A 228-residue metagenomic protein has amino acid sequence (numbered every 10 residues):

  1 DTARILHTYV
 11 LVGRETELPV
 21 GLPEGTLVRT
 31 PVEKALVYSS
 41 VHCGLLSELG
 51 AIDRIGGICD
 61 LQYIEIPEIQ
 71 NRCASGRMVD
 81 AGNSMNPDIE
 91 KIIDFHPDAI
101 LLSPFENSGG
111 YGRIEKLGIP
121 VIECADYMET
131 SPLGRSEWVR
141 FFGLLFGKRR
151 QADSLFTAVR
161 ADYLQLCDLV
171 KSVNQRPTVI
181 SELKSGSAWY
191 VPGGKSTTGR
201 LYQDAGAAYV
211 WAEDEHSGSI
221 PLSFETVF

Functional and structural regions predicted by a protein language model:
A3-I93, A99-E106: A short, structured surface patch at a secondary-structure boundary
L27, S84, E106, L183 (+2 more regions): Short, glycine/acidic-rich beta->alpha junctions
V28, R77, D94, D98-W189 (+2 more regions): Extracytoplasmic substrate-binding proteins
L45, K91, R113, L201 (+1 more regions): Hydrophobic/aromatic ligand-binding patch that stacks against planar heteroaromatic rings of cofactors or nucleotides
L46-G50, Y111-R113, P192-K195: Short, solvent-exposed loop/turn and secondary-structure capping segments
Y190-I220: Alpha-helical, coiled-coil/dimerization segments enriched in small aliphatic residues
I220-F228: Ligand-binding pocket segment of bilobal, Venus flytrap-like solute-binding proteins
